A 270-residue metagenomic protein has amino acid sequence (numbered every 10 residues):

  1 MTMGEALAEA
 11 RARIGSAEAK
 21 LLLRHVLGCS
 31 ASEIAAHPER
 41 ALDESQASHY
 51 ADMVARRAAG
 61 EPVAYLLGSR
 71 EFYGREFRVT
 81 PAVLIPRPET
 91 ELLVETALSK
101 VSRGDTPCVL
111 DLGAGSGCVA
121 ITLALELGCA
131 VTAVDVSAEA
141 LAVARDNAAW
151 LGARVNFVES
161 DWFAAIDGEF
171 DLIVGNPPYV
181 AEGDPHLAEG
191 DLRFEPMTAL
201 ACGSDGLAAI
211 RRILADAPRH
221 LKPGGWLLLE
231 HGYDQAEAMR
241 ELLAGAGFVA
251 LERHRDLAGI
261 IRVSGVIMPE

Functional and structural regions predicted by a protein language model:
M1-S16: Non-catalytic nucleic-acid substrate-recognition regions in nucleic-acid-modifying enzymes
L21-S99: Conserved AdoMet
L22, G60, T90, V119 (+6 more regions): Residue-level signal for inorganic ion chemistry
E76, A130, R154-N156, V249-E252: Conserved beta-strand segments of alpha/beta enzyme cores
P88-H186, L192: Conserved SAM/SAH cofactor-binding pocket of Class I
V136-L141, E189-K222, W226, H231-D234: Glycine-rich S-adenosyl-L-methionine
Y233-A246: Short alpha-helix
A246-E270: Core SAM-dependent methyltransferase catalytic element
